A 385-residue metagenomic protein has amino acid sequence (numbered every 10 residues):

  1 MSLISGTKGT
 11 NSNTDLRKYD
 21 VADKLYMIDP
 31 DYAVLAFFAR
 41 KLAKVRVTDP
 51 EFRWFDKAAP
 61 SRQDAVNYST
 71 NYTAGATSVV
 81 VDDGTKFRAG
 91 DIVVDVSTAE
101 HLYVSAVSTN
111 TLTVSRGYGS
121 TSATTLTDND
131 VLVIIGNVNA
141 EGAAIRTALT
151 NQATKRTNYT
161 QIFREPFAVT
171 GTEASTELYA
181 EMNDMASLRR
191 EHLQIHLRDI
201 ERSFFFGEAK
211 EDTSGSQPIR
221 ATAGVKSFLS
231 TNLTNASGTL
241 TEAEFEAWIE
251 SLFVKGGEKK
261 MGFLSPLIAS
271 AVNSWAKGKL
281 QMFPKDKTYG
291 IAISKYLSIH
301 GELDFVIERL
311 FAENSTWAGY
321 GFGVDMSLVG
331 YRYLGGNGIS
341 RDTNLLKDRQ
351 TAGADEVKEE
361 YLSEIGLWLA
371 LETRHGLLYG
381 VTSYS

Functional and structural regions predicted by a protein language model:
S2-R46, F55, M182, R190 (+2 more regions): Sequence/fold signature of self-assembling virion shell proteins
G6-L126: Autoprocessing Asn-cyclization modules and mimics
K8-R17, A99, S115-G171: Cys-His-centered catalytic/binding microenvironment captured across papain-like cysteine peptidases and homologous
R46-K57, E141-A223, E250-A271, D348-L367: Long, contiguous amphipathic alpha-helices that act as assembly "spine/axial" helices in icosahedral shell and virion
T73-S78, G90, L126-L132, G142-A143 (+2 more regions): Glycine-centered loop/turn motifs
K86-G90, E100-H101, S120-T125, A269-V272 (+3 more regions): Short, surface-exposed beta-strand/loop "edge" segments at domain boundaries and coil↔beta transitions
V96-S97, K255-G257, L264-S270, M326 (+1 more regions): Short, flexible beta-strand-to-coil junctions
P218-R220, S227-F228, N232-T288: A contiguous, surface-oriented mixed alpha/beta subdomain in the mid-to-C-terminal portion of proteins that forms
